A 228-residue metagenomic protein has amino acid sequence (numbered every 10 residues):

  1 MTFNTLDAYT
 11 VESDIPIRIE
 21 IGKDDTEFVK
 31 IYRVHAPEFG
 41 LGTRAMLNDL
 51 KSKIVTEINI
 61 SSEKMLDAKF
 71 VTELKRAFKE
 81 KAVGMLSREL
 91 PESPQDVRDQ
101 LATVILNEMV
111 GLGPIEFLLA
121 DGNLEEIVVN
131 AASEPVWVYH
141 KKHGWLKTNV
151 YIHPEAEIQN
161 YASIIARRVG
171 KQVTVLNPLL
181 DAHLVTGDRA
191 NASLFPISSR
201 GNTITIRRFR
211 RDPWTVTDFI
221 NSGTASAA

Functional and structural regions predicted by a protein language model:
M1-E126, A131-K141: N-terminal anchoring/assembly modules that precede and organize ATP-driven motor systems
V129-A228: P-loop NTP-binding catalytic core
